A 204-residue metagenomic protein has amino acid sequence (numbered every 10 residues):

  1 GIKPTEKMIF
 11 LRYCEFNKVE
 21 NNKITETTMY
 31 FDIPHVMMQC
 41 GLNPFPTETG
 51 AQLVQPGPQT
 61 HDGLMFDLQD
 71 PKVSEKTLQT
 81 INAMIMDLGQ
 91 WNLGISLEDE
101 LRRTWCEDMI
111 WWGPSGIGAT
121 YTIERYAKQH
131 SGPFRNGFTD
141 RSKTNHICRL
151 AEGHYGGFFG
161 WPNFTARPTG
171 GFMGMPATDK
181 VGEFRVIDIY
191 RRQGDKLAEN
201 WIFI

Functional and structural regions predicted by a protein language model:
G1-I204: C-terminal and inter-domain tail/linker signature
